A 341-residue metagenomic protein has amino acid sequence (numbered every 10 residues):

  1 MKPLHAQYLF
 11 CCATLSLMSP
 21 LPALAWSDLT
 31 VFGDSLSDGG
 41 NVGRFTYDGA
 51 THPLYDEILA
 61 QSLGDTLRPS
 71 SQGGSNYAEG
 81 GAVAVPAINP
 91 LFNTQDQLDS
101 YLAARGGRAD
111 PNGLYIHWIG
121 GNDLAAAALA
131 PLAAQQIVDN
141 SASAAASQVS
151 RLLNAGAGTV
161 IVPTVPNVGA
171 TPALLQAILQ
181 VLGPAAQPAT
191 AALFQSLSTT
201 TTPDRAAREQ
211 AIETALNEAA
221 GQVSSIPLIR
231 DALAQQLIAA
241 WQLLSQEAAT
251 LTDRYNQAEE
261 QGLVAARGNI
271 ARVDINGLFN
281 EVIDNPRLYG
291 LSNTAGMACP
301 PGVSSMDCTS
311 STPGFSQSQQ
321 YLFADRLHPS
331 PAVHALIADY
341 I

Functional and structural regions predicted by a protein language model:
M1-L9: Bacterial N-terminal signal peptides that target proteins for export
P3, A13, A23-I341: Conserved active-site regions of diverse hydrolases
C11-L17: N-terminal export/membrane-targeting signals
M18-P22: N-terminal signal peptide c-region/cleavage motif recognized by signal peptidases
